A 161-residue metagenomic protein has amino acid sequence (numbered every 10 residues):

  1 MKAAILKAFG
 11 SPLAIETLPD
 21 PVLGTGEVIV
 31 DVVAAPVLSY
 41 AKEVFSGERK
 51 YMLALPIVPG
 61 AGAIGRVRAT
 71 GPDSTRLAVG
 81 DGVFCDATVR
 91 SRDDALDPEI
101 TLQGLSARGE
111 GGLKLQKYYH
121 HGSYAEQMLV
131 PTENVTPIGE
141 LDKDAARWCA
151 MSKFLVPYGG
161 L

Functional and structural regions predicted by a protein language model:
K2, A14-T17, D31, R66: Residues located in well-ordered beta-strands
I5-P12: Extracellular beta-rich ligand/substrate-recognition surface
L6, F45, R68-T70, V130: Short beta-strand-to-turn element immediately C-terminal to the catalytic PLP-Schiff-base lysine in fold type I
P12-I15, Y51, G122: Residues that act as N-cap/strand-start positions at coil-to-secondary-structure junctions
I15-T17, K42, Q127: Well-ordered beta-strand positions in beta-sheet-rich domains
P21-P36, E48-P98, G139: Glycine-rich beta-strand-centered segment in the early N-terminal region that forms part of a ligand/cofactor-binding
S39-S46: Cytochrome P450 core scaffold surrounding the K-helix E-X-X-R motif and the conserved "meander" helix-loop region
V89-L161: NAD(P)H dinucleotide-binding glycine-rich loop of Rossmann-like/cofactor-binding domains, especially the beta1-alpha1
